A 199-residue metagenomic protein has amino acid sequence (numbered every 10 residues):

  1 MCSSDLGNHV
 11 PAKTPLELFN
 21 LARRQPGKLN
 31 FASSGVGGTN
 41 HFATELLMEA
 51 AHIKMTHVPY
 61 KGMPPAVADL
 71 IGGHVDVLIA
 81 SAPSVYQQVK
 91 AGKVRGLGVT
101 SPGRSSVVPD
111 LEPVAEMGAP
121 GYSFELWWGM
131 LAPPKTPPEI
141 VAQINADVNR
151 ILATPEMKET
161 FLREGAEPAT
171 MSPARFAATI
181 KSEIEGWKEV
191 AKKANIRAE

Functional and structural regions predicted by a protein language model:
S4-P65, V114, W127-T160: Hinge/capping helix and adjacent helix->loop/strand transition within the periplasmic-binding protein
T14, P59, G73-H74, S81 (+6 more regions): Conserved functional loop/turn residues at catalytic and ligand-binding sites
N30, D76-A80, G96-G98, W187-K188: Paired acidic/hydrophobic, glycine-rich loop segments that form the ligand-binding mouth/hinge of periplasmic-binding
L46-A50, P64-H74, L78, P83-A91 (+1 more regions): Short helices/loops that flank or line small-molecule/ion binding pockets
A51-I53, K90, P138-E199: An extracytoplasmic/periplasmic, membrane-proximal ligand-sensing/linker region
Y60, I79-S81, V99, F124 (+1 more regions): Short beta-strand and adjacent tight-turn residues that come in two discontinuous sequence segments and form the edges
V85-L152, S182-E185: C-terminal lobe and pocket-closing loops of periplasmic/extracytoplasmic Venus-flytrap solute-binding proteins
